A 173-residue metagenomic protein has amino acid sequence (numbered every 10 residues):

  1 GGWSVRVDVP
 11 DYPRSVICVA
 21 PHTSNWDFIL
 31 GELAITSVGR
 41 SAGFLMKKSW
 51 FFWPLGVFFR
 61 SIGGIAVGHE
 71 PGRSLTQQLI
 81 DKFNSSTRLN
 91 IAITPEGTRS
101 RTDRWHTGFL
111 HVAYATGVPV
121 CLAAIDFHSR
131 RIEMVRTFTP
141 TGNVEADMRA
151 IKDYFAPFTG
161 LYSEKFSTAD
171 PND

Functional and structural regions predicted by a protein language model:
G1-P13, P157: Short, Lys/Arg-rich amphipathic segments at extreme N-termini
G2, G39-S41, S61-G63, R88 (+1 more regions): A generic structural signal for alpha->beta connector loops
W3-R6, S24-I29, W50-G56, D81-S85 (+1 more regions): A broad, low-specificity signal for short, low-complexity segments enriched in glycine/proline and polar/charged
S4-V5, A42, A66, V120 (+1 more regions): Hydrophobic beta-strand scaffold residues
D8-S15, S167-D173: Short secondary-structure junction/hinge motifs that connect adjacent elements
P10-P71, F127, R136: Catalytic core of membrane glycerolipid acyltransferases/transacylases, capturing the structured, soluble-facing
G72-D173: Non-catalytic C-terminal accessory region of glycerolipid acyltransferases and related lyso-lipid remodeling enzymes
